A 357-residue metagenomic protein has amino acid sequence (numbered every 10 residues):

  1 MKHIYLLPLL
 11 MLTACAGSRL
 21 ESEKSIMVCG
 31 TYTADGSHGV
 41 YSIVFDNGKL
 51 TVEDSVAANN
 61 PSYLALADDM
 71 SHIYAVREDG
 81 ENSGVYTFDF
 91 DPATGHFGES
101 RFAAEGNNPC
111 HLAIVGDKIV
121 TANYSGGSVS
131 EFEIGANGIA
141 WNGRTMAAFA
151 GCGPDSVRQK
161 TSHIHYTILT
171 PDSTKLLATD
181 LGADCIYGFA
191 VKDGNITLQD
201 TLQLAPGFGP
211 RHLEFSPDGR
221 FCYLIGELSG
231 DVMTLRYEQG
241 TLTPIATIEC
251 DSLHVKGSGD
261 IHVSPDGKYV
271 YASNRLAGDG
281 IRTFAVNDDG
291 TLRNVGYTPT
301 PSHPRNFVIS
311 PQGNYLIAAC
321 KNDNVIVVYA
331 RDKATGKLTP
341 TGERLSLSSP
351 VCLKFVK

Functional and structural regions predicted by a protein language model:
M1-S25: Bacterial Sec-dependent N-terminal signal peptides
Y32-A34, E78-G80, Y124-G126, I134 (+6 more regions): Short loop/turn segments immediately following the C-termini of beta-strands
G36, A58-D68, E105-G116, A150-S173 (+4 more regions): Beta-rich, blade/repeat-based domains predominating in secreted/periplasmic proteins but also intracellular
I43-G48, F88-G95, F132-W141, F189-N195 (+3 more regions): Short loop/turn segments immediately following beta-strands, especially the blade-tip and inter-blade linker loops
T51-A57, G98-A103, T145, G151-R158 (+4 more regions): A short beta-strand motif characteristic of beta-propeller blades
G95-Y166: Asp-box/WD-like beta-propeller blade repeats and closely related beta-sheet repeat scaffolds
G257-K321: Loop/turn-rich, solvent-exposed surfaces of beta-rich toroidal or solenoidal domains
